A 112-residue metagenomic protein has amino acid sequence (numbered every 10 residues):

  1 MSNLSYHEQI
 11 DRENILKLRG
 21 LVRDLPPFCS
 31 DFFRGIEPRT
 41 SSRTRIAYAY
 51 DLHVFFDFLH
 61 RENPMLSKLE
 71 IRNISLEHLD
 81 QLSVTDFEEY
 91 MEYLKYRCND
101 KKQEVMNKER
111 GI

Functional and structural regions predicted by a protein language model:
M1-L18: N-terminal helical hairpins
R19-R23: A detector for short, charged/polar N-terminal pre-domain segments
C29-R43, H53-I112: N-terminal core-binding DNA-recognition domain of tyrosine recombinases/integrases
